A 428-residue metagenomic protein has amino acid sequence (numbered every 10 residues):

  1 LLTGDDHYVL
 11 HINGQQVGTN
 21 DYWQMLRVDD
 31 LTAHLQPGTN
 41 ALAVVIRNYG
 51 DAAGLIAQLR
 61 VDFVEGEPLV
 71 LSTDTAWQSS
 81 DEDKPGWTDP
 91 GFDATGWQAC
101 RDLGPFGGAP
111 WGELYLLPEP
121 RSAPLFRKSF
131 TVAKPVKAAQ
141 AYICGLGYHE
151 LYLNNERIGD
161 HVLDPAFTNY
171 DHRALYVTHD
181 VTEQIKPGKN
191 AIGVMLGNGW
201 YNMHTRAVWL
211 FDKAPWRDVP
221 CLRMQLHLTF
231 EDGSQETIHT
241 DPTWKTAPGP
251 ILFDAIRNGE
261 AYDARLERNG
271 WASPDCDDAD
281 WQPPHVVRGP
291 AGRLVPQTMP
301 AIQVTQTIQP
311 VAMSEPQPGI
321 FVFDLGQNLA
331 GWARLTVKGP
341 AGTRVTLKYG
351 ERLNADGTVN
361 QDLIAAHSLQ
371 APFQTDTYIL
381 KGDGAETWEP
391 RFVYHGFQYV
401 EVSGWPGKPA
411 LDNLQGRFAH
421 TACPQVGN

Functional and structural regions predicted by a protein language model:
L1-N428: Extracellular/oxidizing-compartment recognition motifs
